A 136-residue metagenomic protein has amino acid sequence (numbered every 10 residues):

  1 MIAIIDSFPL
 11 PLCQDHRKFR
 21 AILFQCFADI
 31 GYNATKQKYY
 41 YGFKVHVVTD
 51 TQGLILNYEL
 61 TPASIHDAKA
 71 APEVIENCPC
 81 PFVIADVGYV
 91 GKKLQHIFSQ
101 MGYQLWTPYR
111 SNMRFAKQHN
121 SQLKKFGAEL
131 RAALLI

Functional and structural regions predicted by a protein language model:
M1-I30: Active-site- or DNA-interface-adjacent structural scaffold in DNA-acting proteins
I2-L10, V47, G53, A71 (+3 more regions): Short, conserved catalytic/metal-binding motifs centered on acidic residues
P9-P11, P62-D67, Y89-K92, N112-M113: Short, catalytically relevant binding-site loops at active-site mouths
C26-G31, Y41, S64-E73: Active-site glycine-rich loop that binds ribose-phosphate moieties when present
Q37-Y39: Short loop/turn motifs at secondary-structure junctions and domain boundaries
G42-H46: Short glycine-rich loop/turn motifs
Y58-N77, F82: Active-site beta-loop-alpha junctions of metal-dependent nucleic acid enzymes, especially the RNase H-like/DDE
F82, V87-I136: Helix-centered, glycine/charged polyanion-binding patches within enzymatic domains that contact phosphate-containing
